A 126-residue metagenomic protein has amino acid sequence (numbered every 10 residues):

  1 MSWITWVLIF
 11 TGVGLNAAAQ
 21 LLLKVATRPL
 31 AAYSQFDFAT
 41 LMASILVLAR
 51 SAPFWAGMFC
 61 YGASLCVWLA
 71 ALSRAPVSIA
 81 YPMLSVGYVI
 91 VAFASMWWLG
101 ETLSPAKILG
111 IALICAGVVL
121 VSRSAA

Functional and structural regions predicted by a protein language model:
M1-A31: Glycine-/small-residue-enriched transmembrane alpha-helix faces in small-molecule transporters and effluxers
T5-T11, A43-A63, A70: Loop-to-transmembrane-helix transition segments
V13, A17, G62, C66 (+3 more regions): Hydrophobic/small/kink-forming positions within alpha-helical transmembrane segments of polytopic membrane proteins
R28-T40: Peri-membrane helix termini and adjoining interfacial loops of integral membrane proteins
V67-V86, G100-T102: Structural motif at transmembrane-helix junctions in multi-pass transporters
V89-A106: C-terminal transmembrane-helix exit sites in multi-pass transporters
G100-T102, R123-A126: Juxtamembrane boundary at the C-terminal end of a transmembrane helix
A106-R123: Hydrophobic transmembrane alpha-helices of multi-pass small-molecule transport proteins
